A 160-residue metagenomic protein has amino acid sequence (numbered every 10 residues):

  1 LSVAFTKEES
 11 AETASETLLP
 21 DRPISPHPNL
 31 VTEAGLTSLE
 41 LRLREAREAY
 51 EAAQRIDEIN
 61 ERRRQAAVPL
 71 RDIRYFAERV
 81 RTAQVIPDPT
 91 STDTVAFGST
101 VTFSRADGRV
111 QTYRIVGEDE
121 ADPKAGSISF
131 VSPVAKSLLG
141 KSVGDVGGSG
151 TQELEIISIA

Functional and structural regions predicted by a protein language model:
L1-R79: Helix-rich terminal scaffold detector
V80-P87: Interdomain regulatory linker/hinge segments that flank or connect interaction modules in polarity/junction/synaptic
P87-L154, A160: Non-DNA-binding regulatory cores of transcription-related proteins, predominantly C-terminal effector-binding
